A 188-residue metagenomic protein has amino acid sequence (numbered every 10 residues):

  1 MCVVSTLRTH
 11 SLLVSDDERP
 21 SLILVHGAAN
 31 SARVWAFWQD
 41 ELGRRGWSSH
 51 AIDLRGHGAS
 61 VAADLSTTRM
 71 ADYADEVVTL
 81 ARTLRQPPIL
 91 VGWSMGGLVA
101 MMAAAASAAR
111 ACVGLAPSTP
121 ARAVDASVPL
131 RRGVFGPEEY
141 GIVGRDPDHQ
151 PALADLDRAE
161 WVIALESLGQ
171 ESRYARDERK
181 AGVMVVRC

Functional and structural regions predicted by a protein language model:
M1-S21, R44-W47, R85: Alpha/beta-hydrolase fold catalytic core
G27-N30, S94: Active-site glycine-rich loops that stabilize anionic/oxyanionic intermediates across multiple enzyme folds
A29-F37, S49: Serine-hydrolase catalytic-loop signature spanning alpha/beta hydrolases and amidase-signature enzymes
L42-A62: Conserved alpha/beta-hydrolase
H57-P88: Active-site loop/oxyanion-hole signature of alpha/beta-hydrolase fold enzymes
G92-G96, A100: Gly/Ala-rich beta-loop-alpha elbow adjacent to hydrolase catalytic centers
A108-Y140, A175-V183: Flexible "cap/lid" loop of the alpha/beta hydrolase fold
A159-C188: Serine-hydrolase catalytic core
